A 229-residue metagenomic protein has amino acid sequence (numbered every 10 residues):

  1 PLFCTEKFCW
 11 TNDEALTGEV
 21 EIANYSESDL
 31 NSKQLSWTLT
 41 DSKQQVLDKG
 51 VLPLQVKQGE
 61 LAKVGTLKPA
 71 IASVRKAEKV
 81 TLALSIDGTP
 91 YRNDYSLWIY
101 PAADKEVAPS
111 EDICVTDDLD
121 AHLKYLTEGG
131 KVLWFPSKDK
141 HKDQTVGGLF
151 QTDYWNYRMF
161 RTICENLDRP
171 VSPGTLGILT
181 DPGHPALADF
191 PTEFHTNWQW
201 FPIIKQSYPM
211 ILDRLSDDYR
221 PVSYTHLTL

Functional and structural regions predicted by a protein language model:
P1-A15: Extended substrate-binding grooves/exosites of carbohydrate-active enzymes
E6-F8, Y25, K57, A72: Outer-membrane beta-barrel proteins
L16-P53, E78-S85: Beta-strand-rich binding/interaction modules
V46-R75: Intrinsically disordered, low-complexity Pro/Gly/Ser/Thr-rich segments with frequent PxxP/GP/PP motifs and embedded
V74-A103: Terminal connector regions
W98-D118: Low-complexity, Pro/Ser/Thr- and charge-rich linker/hinge segments at domain boundaries
D118-I204: A glycine-rich, often tryptophan-bearing local segment used as a flexible ligand/cofactor-contacting loop or short
T225-T228: Conserved small/polar residues in nucleotide/adenosyl-binding loops
